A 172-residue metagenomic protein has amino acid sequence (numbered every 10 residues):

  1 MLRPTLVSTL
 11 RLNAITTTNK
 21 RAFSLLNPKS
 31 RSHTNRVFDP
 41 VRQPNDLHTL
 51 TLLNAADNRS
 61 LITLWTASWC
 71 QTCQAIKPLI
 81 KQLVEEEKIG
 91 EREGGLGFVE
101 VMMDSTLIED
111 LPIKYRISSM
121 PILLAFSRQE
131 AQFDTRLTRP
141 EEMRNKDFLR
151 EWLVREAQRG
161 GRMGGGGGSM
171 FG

Functional and structural regions predicted by a protein language model:
M1-V37: N-terminal mitochondrial targeting presequence
V41-R42, W65, K77-E109: Thiol-based oxidoreductase modules, predominantly thioredoxin-like and allied folds used for disulfide exchange
Q43-E86: Local sequence-structure signature of Cys/Sec-based thiol-disulfide redox active-site neighborhoods
D46-T49, L107-L111: Short acidic active-site motifs
L61-L64, G97-E100, I122-F126: Beta-strand cores of modular interaction/reader domains in eukaryotic scaffold and signaling proteins, especially PDZ
A67-C70, M103, R128-A131: Conserved beta-strand elements of beta-rich interaction domains across eukaryotes, especially beta-propellers
D110-M120: Structural alpha/beta surface segment adjacent to cysteine/selenocysteine redox centers across thiol/disulfide enzymes
S118-G172: Non-catalytic, surface beta->alpha helical segment in thiol-disulfide oxidoreductase systems
